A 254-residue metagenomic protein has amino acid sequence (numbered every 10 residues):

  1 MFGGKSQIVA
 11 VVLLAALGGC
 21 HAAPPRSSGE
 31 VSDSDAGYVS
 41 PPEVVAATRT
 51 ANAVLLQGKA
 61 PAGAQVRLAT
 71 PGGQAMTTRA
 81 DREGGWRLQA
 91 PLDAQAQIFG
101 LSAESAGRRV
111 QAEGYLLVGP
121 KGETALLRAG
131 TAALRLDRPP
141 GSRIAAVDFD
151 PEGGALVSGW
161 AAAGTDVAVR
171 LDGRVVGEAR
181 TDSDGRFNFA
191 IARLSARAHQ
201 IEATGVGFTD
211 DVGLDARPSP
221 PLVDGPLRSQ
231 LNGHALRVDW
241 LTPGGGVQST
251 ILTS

Functional and structural regions predicted by a protein language model:
F2-S254: Serine/threonine-biased, Pro/acidic-interspersed low-complexity stretches characteristic of secreted/cell-surface
